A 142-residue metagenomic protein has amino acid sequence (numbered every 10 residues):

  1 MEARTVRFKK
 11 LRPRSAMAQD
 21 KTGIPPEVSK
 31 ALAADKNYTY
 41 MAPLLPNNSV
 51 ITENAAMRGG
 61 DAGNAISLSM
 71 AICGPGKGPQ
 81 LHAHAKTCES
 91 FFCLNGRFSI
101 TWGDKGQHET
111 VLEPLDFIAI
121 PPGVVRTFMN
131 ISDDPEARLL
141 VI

Functional and structural regions predicted by a protein language model:
M1-A65: A short, N-terminal "cap"/entry segment at the start of jelly-roll beta-barrel domains of the cupin/DSBH fold
M1-K10, V125-I142: Double-stranded beta-helix
P46-M57, S69-H84: Conserved short histidine dyad/triad with adjacent acidic residue
D61-A65, A85, D134: A generic fold-level signal
A71, F91, I118: Conserved GNAT-family N-acetyltransferase fold
G74-G76, L112-S132, I142: Conserved metal-binding segment of the jelly-roll/cupin
G78-L81, A85-P114, V124: A short beta-strand-loop-beta hairpin characteristic of the jelly-roll/cupin
